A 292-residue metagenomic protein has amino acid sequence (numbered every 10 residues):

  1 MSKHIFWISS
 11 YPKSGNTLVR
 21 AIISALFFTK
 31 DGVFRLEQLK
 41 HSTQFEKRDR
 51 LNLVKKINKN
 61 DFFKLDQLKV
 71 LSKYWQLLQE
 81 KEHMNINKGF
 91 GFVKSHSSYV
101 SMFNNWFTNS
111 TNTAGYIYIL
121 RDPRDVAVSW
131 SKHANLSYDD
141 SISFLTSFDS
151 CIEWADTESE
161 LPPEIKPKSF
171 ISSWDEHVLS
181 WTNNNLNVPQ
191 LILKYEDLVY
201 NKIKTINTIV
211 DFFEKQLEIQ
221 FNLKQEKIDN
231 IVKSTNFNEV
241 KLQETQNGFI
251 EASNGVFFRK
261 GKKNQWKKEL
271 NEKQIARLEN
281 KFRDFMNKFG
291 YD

Functional and structural regions predicted by a protein language model:
M1-L193, R259-N264, K268-D292: PAPS-dependent sulfotransferase catalytic domain
G15-T29, I192-I219, I231, E239: PAPS/PAP-binding and catalytic site of the sulfotransferase fold
G32-V33, E218-N222, F237-K241, Y291: Charged, solvent-exposed alpha-helical segments that act as regulatory interaction surfaces
L36-L39, Q220-N230: Short, glycine/acidic-rich hinge or "gate" loops at secondary-structure transitions that mediate conformational
I86, S110, Q225, I250-E251: A short, structural micro-pattern
S98, D122, E196-L198, S234-F237: Short, solvent-exposed coil/turn elements at secondary-structure transition points
Q216, S234, D284-K288: Hydrophobic alpha-helical segments
E226-N280: PAPS-dependent sulfotransferase catalytic core
